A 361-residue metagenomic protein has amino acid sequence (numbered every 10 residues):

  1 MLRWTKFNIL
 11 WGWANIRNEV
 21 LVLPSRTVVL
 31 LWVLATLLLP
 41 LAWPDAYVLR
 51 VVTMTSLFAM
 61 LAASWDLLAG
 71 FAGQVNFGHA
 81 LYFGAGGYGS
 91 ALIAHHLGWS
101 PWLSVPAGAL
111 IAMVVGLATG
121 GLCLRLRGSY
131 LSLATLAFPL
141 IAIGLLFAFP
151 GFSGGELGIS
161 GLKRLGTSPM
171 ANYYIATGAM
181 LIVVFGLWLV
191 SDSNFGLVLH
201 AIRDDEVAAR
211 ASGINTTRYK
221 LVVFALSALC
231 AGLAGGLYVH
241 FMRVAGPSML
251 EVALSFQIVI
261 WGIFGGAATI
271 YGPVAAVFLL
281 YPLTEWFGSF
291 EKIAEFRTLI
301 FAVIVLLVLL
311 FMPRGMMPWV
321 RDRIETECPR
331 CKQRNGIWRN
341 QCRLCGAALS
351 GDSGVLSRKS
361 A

Functional and structural regions predicted by a protein language model:
M1-A361: Transmembrane alpha-helices and adjacent helix-loop boundaries
